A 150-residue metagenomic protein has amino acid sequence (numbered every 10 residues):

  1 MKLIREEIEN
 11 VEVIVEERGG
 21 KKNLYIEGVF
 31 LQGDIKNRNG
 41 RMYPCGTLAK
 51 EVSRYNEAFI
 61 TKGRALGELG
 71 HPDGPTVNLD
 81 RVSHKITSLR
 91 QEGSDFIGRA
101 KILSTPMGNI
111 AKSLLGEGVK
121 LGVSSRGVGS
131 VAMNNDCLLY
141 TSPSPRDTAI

Functional and structural regions predicted by a protein language model:
M1-N56: Polar/acidic, low-complexity leader/linker segments enriched in S/T/G and N/D
E12-G28, L66-E68, K85-S142, R146: Residue microenvironments linked to proteolytic maturation and disulfide-stabilized extracellular modules
F30, M42, A65, P75-T76 (+1 more regions): Short, solvent-exposed loop/turn motifs
F30-D34, H71-D73, I102: Short glycine-rich, polar/acidic loop-and-turn segments at beta strand-coil junctions
M42, G70-D73, P143: Selective for proline/serine-rich intrinsically disordered segments in cytosolic/nuclear regulatory regions
I60-P75, V123: Short conserved beta-strand and strand-loop elements enriched in small hydrophobics with frequent Asp/Gly
P72-H84: A surface-exposed loop-and-adjacent beta-strand signature within N-terminal beta-sandwich domains that mediate ligand
T148-I150: N-terminal low-complexity segments that are often proline-rich with Ser/Thr-Pro
